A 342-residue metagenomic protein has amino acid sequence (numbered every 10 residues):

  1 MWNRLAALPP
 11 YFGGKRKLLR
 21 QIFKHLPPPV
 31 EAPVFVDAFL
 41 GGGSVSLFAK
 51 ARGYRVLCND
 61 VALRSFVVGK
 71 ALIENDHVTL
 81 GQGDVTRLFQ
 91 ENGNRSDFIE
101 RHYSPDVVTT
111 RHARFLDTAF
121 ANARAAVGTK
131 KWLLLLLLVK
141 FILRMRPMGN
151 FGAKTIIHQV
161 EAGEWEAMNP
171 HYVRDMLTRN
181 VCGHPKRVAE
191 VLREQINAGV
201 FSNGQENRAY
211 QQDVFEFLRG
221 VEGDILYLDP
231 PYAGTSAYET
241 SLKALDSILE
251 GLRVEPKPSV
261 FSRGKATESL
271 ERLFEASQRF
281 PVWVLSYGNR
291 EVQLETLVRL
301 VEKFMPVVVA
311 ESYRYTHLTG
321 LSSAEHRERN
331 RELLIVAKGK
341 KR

Functional and structural regions predicted by a protein language model:
M1-F39, S44-A51, N75, L136 (+1 more regions): S-adenosyl-L-methionine
E31-R87: Conserved S-adenosyl-L-methionine
G69-A125: Conserved phosphoryl-transfer catalytic core
V107-L226, A233-S241, L252-V254: SAM-dependent nucleic-acid methyltransferase catalytic core
P231-E268: Mobile active-site "lid"/loop adjacent to the S-adenosyl-L-methionine
R263-Y313: Conserved Class I SAM-dependent methyltransferase catalytic core
E295-R342: Class I S-adenosyl-L-methionine
